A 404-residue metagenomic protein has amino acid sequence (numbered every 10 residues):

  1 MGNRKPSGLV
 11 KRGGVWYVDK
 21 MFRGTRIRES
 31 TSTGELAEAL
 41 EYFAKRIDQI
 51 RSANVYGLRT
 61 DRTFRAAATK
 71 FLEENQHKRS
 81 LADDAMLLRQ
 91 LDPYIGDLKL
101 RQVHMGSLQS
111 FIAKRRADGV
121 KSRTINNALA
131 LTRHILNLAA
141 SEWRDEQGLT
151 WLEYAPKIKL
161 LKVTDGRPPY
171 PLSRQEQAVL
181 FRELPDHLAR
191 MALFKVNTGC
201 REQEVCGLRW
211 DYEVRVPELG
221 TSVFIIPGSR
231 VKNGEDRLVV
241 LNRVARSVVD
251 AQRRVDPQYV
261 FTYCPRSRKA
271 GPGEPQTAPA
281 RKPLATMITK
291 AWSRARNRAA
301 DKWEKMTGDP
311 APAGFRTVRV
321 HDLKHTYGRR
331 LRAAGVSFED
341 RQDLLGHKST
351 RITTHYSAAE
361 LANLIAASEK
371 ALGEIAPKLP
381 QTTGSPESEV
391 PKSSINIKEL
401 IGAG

Functional and structural regions predicted by a protein language model:
M1, A117, V231-K232, C264-P279 (+2 more regions): C-terminal secondary-structure termini that scaffold catalytic or DNA-interacting sites
V10-S110, A270-E274: N-terminal DNA-binding module of tyrosine recombinases/phage integrases
R12-V15, P156-L160, R174-R182, T198 (+2 more regions): Conserved tyrosine-mediated DNA breakage-rejoining catalytic core shared by Y-recombinases
T25, V179-L184, A189, T198 (+3 more regions): Short, basic (Lys/Arg/His-rich) helix/loop patches that form interaction surfaces in the mid-to-C-terminal regions
E29-S30, L36, F181, R230-D250 (+2 more regions): C-terminal catalytic core of Y-nucleophile DNA break-rejoin enzymes
M86, Q90, L98-S110, A117-I158 (+3 more regions): N-terminal DNA-binding recognition helix of tyrosine site-specific recombinases/integrases
Q109-A113, A117-D118, S141-R182, R230-N233 (+2 more regions): Flexible interdomain linker/hinge and immediately adjacent N-terminus of the catalytic tyrosine-recombinase domain
Y212-T221, T317, V336-Y356, P380-K392: Short, polar N-cap/turn motifs at the start of nucleic acid-interacting alpha helices
